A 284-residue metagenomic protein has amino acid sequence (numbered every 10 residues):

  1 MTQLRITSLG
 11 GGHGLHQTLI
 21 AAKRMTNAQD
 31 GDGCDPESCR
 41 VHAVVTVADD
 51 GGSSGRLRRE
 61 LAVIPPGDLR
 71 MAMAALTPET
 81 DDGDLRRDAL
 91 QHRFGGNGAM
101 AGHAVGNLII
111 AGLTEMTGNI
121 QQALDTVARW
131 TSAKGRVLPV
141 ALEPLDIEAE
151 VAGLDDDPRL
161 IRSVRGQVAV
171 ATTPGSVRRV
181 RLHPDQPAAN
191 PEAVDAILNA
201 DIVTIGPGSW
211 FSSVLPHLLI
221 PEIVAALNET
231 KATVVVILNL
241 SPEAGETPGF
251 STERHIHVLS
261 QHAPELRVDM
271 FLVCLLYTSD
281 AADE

Functional and structural regions predicted by a protein language model:
T2, I20-T26, D32, E37 (+5 more regions): Conserved phosphate- and dinucleotide-binding cores of soluble alpha/beta proteins, encompassing both enzyme active
R5-G10, I110-G112, V203-G206: Short glycine-rich or small-residue beta-strand-to-loop segments that form or flank ligand, phosphate, metal/Fe-S
R5-G12, Q17-T18, H42-T46: Short, hydrophobic/glycine-enriched beta-strand segments
H13-G14, G208-S212, L240, L276: Short glycine-rich anion-binding loops that position phosphate/pyrophosphate groups of nucleotides and phosphorylated
G33-C39, T46-G175: Electropositive, gly/pro-rich neighborhoods at or near active sites that engage anionic ligands
L145-P207, F211: Active-site gating loop/helix substructures
F271: Extended, charge-enriched "interface" segments that sit outside catalytic cores
Y277-E284: Conserved small/polar residues in nucleotide/adenosyl-binding loops
